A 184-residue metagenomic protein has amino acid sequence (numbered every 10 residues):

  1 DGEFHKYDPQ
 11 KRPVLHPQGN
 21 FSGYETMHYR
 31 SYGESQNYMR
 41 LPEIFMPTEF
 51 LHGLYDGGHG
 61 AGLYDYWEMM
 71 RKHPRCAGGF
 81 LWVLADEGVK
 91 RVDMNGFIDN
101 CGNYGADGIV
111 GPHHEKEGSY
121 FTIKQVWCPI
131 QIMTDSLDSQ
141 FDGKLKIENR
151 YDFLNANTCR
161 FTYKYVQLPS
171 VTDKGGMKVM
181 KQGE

Functional and structural regions predicted by a protein language model:
D1-G118, T122: Substrate-binding/catalytic cleft of secreted carbohydrate-active enzymes, primarily glycoside hydrolases
M69-E184: Carbohydrate-binding surfaces of carbohydrate-active enzymes
